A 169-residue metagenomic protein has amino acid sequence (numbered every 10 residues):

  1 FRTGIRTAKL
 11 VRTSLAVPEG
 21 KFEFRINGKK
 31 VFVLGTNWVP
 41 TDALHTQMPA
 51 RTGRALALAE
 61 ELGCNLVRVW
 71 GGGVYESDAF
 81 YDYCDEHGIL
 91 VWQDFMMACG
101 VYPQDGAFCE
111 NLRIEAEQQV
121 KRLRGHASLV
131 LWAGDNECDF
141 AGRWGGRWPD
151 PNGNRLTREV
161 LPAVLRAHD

Functional and structural regions predicted by a protein language model:
F1-G100, G106-L131: Active-site-adjacent substrate/metal-binding segments within catalytic domains of carbohydrate-active enzymes
V120-D169: Active-site region of glycoside hydrolase catalytic domains
